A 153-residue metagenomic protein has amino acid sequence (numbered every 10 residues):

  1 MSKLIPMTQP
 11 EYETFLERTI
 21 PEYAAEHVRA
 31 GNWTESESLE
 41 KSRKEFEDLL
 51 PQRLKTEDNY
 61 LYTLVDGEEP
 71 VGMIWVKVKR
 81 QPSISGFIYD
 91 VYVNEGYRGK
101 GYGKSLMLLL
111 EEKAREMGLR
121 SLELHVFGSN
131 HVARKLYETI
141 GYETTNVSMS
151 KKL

Functional and structural regions predicted by a protein language model:
M1-K3: Extreme N-terminal starter segment of soluble prokaryotic enzymes
P6-E95, K113, T144-L153: Acetyl-CoA-dependent GNAT
V65-D66, L106, A133: Long alpha-helical scaffolds
S85-G86, M107, R115-H125, S148: Conserved GNAT acetyl-CoA-binding A-motif
Y97, G101-L109: Conserved acetyl-CoA pyrophosphate-binding loop and the N-cap/start of the following alpha-helix in GNAT-like
R98, L124-A133, S150-L153: Conserved beta-strand-loop-alpha-helix junction that forms the acyl-donor binding cleft
Y137, Y142: Conserved active-site tyrosine of GNAT-family acetyltransferases
